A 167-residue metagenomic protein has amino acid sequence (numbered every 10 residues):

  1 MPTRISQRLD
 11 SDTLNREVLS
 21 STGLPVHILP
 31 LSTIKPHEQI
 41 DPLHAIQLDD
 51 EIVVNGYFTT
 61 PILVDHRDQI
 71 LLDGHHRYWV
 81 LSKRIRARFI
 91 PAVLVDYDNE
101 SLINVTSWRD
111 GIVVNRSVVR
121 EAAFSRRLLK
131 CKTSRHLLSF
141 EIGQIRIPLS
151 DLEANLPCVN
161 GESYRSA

Functional and structural regions predicted by a protein language model:
P2-R67, Y78-A167: Short, charged/polar connector segments at secondary-structure boundaries
I70-L71: Short, glycine-rich nucleotide/cofactor-binding loops
G74: Short, conserved phosphate/pyrophosphate- and ester-handling motifs at nucleotide-, phospho-/glycolipid
